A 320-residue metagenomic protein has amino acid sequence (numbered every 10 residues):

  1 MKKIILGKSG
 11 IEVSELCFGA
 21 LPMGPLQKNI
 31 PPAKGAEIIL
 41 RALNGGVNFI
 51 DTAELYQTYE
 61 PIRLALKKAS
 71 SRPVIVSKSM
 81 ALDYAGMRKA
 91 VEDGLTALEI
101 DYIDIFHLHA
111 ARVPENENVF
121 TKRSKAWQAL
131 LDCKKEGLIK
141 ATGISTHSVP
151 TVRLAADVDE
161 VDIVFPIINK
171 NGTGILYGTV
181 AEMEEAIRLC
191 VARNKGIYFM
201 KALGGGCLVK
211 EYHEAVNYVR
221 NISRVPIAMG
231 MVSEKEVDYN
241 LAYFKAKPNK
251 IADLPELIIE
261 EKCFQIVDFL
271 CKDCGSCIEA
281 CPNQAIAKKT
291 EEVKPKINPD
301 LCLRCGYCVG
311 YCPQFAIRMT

Functional and structural regions predicted by a protein language model:
M1-P73: N-terminal binding-site loop/beta-alpha segment at the start of enzyme catalytic domains that lines or forms
L6, F18, I50, I62 (+7 more regions): Conserved, mostly hydrophobic/aromatic
L21-A33, V76-G86, L208-K210: Active-site mouth loops of central-metabolism enzymes
L26-Q27, L40, K67, A85-A181 (+2 more regions): Glycine/proline-rich, positively charged, aromatic-decorated active-site loop/lid region on the catalytic face
L43, L131-K134, V158, A192-K250 (+2 more regions): Conserved short secondary-structure transition element at the edge of the structured enzyme core that lines
R72-S77, V161-N169, K247-L254: Short hydrophobic/aromatic-enriched beta-strand-loop microsegments
N194, K201, P299-T320: Flanking helices and flexible, charged tails adjoining ferredoxin-like Fe-S electron-transfer domains in multi-subunit
D253-D273, A285-R304, R318-T320: Ferredoxin-like iron-sulfur electron-transfer modules
